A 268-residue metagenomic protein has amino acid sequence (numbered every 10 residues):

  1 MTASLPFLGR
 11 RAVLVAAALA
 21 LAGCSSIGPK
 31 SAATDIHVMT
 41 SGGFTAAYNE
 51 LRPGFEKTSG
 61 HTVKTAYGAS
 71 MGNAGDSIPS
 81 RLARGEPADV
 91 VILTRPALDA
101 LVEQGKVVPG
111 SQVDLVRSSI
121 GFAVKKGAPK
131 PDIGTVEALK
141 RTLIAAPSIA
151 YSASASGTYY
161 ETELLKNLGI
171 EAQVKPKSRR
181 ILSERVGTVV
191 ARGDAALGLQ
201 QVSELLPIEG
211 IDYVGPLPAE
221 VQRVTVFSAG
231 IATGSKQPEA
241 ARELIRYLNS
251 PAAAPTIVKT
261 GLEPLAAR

Functional and structural regions predicted by a protein language model:
M1-F7: N-terminal secretory signal peptides that target proteins for export/translocation
F7-V15: N-terminal export leaders
S25-D76, S80-P87, P96-Q104, V113-S118 (+1 more regions): Exported/periplasmic ABC-transporter solute-binding proteins
